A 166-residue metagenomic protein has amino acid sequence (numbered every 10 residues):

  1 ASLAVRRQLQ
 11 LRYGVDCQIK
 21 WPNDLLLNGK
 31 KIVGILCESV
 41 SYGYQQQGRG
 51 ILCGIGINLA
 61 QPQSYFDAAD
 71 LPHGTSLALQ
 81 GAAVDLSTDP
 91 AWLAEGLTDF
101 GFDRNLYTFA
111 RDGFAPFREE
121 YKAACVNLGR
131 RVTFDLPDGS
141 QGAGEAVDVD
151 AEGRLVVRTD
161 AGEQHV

Functional and structural regions predicted by a protein language model:
A1-C17, L27-V166: Long, positively charged amphipathic alpha-helical accessory segments at protein N-termini or as interdomain linkers
